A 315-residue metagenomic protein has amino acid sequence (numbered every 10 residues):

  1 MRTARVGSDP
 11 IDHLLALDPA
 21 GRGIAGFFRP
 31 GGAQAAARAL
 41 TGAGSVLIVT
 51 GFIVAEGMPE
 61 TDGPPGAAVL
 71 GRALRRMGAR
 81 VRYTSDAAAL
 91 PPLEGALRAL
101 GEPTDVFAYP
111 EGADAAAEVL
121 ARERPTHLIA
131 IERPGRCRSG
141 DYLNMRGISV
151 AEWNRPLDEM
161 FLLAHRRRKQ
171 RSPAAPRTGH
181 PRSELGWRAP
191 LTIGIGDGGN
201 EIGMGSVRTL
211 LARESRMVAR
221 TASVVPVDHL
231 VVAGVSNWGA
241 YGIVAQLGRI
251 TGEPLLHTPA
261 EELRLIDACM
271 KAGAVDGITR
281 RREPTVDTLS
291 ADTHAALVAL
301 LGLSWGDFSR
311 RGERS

Functional and structural regions predicted by a protein language model:
M1-S45: Positively charged, low-complexity intrinsically disordered leader regions
F52-V54, R133-R136, G198-G199: Short glycine-rich anion-binding loops that position phosphate/pyrophosphate groups of nucleotides and phosphorylated
E60-G78: Histidine-anchored nucleotide/phosphate-binding helix
G78-A79, H165-R171, L185-I193: A short helix->loop->beta-strand "cap" motif at the edges of active sites that frequently abuts
A79-A88: Short internal beta-strands
R82, F107, H127, L191-I195: Hydrophobic/aromatic beta-strand patches that form the interior of the parallel beta-sheet core in alpha/beta enzyme
G95-R168: An acidic, phosphate/nucleotide-engaging active-site surface
G199-S315: C-terminal functional extensions of proteins
